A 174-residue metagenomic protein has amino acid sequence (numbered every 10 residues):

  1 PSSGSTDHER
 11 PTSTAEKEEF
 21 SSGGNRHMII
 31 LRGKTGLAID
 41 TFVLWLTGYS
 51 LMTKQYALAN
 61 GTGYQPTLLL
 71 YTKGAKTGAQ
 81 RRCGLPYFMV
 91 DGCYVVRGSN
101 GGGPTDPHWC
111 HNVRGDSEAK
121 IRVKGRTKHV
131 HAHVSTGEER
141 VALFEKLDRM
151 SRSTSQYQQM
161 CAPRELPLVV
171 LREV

Functional and structural regions predicted by a protein language model:
P1-S2: Universal eukaryotic N-terminal targeting presequences
P11-T41: Compositionally biased, charge-rich terminal segments
G33-A75, Q80: Short, conserved active-site entrance elements at the starts or edges of catalytic domains
Q65-G101: Short beta-strand segments
T67, E165-L168: Short hydrophobic/aromatic beta-strand or adjacent loop that forms the aromatic wall/cage of a ligand/substrate-binding
L69-Y71, K120, V170: Residue-level detector of beta-strand face positions
S99-T154, Q159-L166, E173-V174: Short, structured beta-strand-loop surface elements
